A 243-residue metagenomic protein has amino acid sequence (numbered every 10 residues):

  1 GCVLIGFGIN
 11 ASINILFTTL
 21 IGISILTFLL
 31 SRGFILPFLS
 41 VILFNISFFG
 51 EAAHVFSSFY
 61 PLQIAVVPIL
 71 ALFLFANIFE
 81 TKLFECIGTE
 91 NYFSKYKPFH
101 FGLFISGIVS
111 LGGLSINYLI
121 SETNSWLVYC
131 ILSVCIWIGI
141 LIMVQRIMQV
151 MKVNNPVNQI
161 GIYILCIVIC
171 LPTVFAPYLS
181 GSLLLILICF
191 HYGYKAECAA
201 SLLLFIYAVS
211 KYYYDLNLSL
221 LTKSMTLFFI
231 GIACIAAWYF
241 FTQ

Functional and structural regions predicted by a protein language model:
G1, G6, S40, F44 (+6 more regions): Small-residue hotspots
G1-S58: Intrinsically disordered, low-complexity linker/loop segments enriched in Gly/Pro and charged/polar residues
L4-I13, L29-P37, I147-V157, I167-V174 (+1 more regions): Short, amphipathic, aromatic/basic-enriched membrane-interface segments that mark the entry/exit of transmembrane
N10-T18, I35-F38, S58-A65, V174-L183 (+2 more regions): Short, aromatic-rich membrane-interface segments at the entry and exit of alpha-helical transmembrane domains
I21, I25, V134, I138 (+1 more regions): Alpha-helical transmembrane spans of integral membrane proteins, capturing the lipid-embedded, hydrophobic core of TM
S24, L36-F48, I160-C166, L184-I186 (+2 more regions): Central hydrophobic cores of alpha-helical transmembrane segments in multi-pass integral membrane proteins
L39-S182: Generic multipass alpha-helical transmembrane bundles of integral membrane proteins
M143-R146, P172-Q243: C-terminal transmembrane-bundle signature of multipass membrane proteins, characterized by strong activation on
